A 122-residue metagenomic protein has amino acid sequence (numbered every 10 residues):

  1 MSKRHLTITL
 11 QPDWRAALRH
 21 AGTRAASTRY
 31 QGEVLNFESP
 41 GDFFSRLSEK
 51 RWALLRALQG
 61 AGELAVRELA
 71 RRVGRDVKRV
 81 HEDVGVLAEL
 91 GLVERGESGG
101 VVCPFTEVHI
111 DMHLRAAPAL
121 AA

Functional and structural regions predicted by a protein language model:
M1-K3, T9, W14-A16, H20-T23 (+1 more regions): Charge-biased, low-complexity intrinsically disordered regions
R15-Q31, I110-A122: Amphipathic alpha-helical dimerization/coiled-coil segments that flank or bridge DNA-binding/regulatory modules
R24-A53: Short alpha-helical segments that sit at the start of domains
F44-K50, A65, L92, E97-A122: Short, cationic-aromatic polyanion-contact patches
E49-E63: Short amphipathic alpha-helical interface segments
V66-R72, L87: A short acidic, leucine-rich amphipathic alpha-helix
R75-V86: Short amphipathic alpha-helical interaction segments
